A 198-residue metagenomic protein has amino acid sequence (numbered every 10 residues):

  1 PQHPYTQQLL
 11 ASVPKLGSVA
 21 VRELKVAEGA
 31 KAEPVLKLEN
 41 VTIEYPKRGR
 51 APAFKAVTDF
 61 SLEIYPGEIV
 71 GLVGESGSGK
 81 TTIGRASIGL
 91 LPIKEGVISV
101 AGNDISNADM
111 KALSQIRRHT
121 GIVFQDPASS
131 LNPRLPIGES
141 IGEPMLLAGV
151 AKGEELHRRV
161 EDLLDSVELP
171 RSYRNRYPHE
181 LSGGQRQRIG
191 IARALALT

Functional and structural regions predicted by a protein language model:
P1, G49-A51, I105-G121, L147 (+1 more regions): ABC ATPase NBD coupling module
P1-K37, E44-A53: Short catalytic/signature loops enriched in Gly
V73-G74: The feature captures the beta-strand-to-loop junction immediately N-terminal to the Walker
I88: Helix-to-loop junction immediately C-terminal to a conserved catalytic motif
G96-D104: Conserved ABC transporter NBD signature motif
D104, E155-S172: Conserved ABC ATPase "signature" region
Y177-L181, Q185: Conserved ABC ATPase signature
A196-T198: A short, proline-enriched helix->beta-strand linker immediately N-terminal to the Walker B motif in ABC-type P-loop
